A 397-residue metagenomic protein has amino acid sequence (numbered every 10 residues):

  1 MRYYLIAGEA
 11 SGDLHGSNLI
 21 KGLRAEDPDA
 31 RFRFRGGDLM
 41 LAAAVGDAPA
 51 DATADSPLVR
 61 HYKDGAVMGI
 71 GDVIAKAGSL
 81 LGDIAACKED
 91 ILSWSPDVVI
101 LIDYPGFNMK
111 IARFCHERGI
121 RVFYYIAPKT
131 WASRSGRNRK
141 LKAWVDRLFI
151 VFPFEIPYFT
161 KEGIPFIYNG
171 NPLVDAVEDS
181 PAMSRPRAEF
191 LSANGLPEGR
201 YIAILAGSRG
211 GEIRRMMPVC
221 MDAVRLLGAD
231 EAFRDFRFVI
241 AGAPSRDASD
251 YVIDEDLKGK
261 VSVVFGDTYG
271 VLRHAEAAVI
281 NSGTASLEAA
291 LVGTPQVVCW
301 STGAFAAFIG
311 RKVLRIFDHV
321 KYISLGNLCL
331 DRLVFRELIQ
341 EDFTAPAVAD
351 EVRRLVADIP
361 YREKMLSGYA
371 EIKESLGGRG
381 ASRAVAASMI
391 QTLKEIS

Functional and structural regions predicted by a protein language model:
M1-S397: Nucleotide-activated sugar donor-binding and catalytic core shared by glycosyltransferases and related lipid-linked
